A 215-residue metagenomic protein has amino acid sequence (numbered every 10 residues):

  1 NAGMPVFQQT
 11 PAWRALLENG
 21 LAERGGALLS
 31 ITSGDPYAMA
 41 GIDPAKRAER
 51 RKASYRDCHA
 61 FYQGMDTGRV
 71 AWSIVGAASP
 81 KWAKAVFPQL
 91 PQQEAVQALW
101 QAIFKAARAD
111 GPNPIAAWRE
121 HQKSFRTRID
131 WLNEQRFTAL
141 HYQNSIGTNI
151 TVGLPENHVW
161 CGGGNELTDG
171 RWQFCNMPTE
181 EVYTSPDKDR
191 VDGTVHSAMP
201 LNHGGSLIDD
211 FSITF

Functional and structural regions predicted by a protein language model:
N1-D192: Active-site bordering "gate/hinge" segments that shape substrate access to catalytic or cofactor-binding pockets
T194-M199: Tryptophan-anchored aromatic micro-motifs
N202-G204: Glycine-rich phosphate/pyrophosphate-binding beta-alpha loops
S206-T214: Active-site and channel-lining beta-strand-loop segments that bind or position nucleotide-derived/phosphorylated
